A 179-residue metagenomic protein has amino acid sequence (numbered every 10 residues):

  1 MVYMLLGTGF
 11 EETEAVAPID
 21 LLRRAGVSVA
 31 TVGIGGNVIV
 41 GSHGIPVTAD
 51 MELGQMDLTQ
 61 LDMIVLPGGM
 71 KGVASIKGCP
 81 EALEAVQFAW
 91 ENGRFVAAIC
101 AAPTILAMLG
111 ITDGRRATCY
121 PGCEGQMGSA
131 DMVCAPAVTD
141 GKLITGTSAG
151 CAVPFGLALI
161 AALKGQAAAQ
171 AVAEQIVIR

Functional and structural regions predicted by a protein language model:
M1-F95, I105-M108, D113-G114, Q126-C134 (+1 more regions): Extended, subdomain-level signal for the structured scaffold at the beginning of enzyme domains
I99-C100: Short, thiol/selenol-centered motifs that function as redox-active sites or metal-ligating centers
P121-C123: Long, charge-patterned amphipathic alpha-helical coiled-coil/hairpin "stalk" segments used as oligomerization
T139: Cytochrome P450 catalytic-domain "roof"
